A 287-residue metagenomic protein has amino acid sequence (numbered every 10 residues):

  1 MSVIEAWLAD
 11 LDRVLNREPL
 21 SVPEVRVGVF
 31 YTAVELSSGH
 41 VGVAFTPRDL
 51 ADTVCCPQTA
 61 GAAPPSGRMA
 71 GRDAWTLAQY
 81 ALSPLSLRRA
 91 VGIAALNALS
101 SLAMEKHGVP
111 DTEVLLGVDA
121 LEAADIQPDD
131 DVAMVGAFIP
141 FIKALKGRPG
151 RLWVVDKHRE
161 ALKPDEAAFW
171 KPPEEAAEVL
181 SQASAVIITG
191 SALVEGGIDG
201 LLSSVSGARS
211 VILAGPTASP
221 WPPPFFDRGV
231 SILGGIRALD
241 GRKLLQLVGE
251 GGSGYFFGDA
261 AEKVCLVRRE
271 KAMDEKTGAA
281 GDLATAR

Functional and structural regions predicted by a protein language model:
M1-G147, V248-E250, V264-A286: Electropositive, gly/pro-rich neighborhoods at or near active sites that engage anionic ligands
Q127, L145-R148, L180-S181, L202-A208: Short, conserved loop/helix-junction motifs that constitute active-site signature segments in enzyme catalytic cores
D130, S184, S231: Conserved acidic residues
A133, A185-T189, I212: Structural motif
F138, H158, T217: Residues in the short beta-alpha loop(s) of Rossmann-like NAD(P)-binding domains
L152-P164: NAD(P)-binding Rossmann-fold cofactor-contacting core
F169-Q182: Short acidic low-complexity segments
S210-R287: C-terminal functional extensions of proteins
